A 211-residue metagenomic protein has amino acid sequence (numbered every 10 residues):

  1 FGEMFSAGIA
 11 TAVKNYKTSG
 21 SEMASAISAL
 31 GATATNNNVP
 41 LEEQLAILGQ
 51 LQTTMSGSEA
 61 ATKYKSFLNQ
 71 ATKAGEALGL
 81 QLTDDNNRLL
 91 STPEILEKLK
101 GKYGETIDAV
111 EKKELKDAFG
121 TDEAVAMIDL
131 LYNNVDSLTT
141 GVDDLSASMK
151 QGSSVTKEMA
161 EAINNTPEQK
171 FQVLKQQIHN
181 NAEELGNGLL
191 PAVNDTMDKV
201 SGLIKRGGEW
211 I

Functional and structural regions predicted by a protein language model:
F1-V13, E22-L30, P40-K199: Alpha-helical architecture feature
T18-S19: Membrane-interfacial loop-to-helix junctions in multi-pass transporters
T35-N38: A short glycine-centered flexible hinge/capping loop motif at secondary-structure junctions
E183, I204-K205: Short, intrinsically disordered/low-complexity patches at protein termini and at juxtamembrane boundaries
K205-I211: Membrane-penetrating hydrophobic segments
